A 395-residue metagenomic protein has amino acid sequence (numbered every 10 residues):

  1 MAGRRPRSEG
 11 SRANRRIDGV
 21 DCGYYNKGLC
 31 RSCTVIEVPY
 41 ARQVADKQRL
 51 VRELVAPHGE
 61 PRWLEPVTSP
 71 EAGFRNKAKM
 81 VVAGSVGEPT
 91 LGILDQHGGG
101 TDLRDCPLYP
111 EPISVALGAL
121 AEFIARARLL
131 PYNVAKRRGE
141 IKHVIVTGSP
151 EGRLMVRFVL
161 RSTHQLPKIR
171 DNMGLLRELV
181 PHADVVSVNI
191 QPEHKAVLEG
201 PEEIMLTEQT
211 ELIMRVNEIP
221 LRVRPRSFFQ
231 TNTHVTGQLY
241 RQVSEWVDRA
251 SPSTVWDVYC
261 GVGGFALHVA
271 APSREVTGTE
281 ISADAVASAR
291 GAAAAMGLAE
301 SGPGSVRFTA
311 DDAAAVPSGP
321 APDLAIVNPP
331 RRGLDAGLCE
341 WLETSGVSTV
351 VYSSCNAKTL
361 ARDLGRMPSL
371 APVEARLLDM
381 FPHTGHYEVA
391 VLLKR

Functional and structural regions predicted by a protein language model:
M1-A13, P167-R170, G174-R395: Rossmann-like S-adenosyl-L-methionine
A2-G28, V38-A41, E53, W256 (+1 more regions): Terminal RNA-binding accessory module
R16-V20, R31-R138, V146-E151, T163-H164: Extended interfacial segments that mediate partner engagement and assembly in macromolecular machines
C22, C30-C33, C106, C260-G263 (+1 more regions): Disulfide-bonded cysteines in secreted/extracellular proteins and peptides
N76, L154, P252-S253: Nucleotide donor/acceptor-binding cores
A83, V146, G152-R161, P220-R224 (+1 more regions): Short, aliphatic-rich beta-strand segments
I124-H143, V247-F265: A short, charged
